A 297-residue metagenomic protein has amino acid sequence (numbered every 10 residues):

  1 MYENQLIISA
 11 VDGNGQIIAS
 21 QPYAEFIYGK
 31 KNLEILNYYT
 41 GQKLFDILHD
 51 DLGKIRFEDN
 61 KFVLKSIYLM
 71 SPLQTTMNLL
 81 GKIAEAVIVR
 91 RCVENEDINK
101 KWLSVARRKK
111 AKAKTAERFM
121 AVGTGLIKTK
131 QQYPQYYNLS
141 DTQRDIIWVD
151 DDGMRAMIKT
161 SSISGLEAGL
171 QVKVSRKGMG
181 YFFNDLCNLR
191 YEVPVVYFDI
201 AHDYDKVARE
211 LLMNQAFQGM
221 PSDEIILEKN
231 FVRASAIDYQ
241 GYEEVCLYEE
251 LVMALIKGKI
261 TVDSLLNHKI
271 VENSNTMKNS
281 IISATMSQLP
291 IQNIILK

Functional and structural regions predicted by a protein language model:
M1-L64, Q292-K297: Nuclease-adjacent, charged terminal/linker segments that flank catalytic cores
M1-V11, D223-K297: Non-catalytic C-terminal interaction segments of nucleic acid-processing enzymes
K43, I47, V207-E210, L251-A254: Charge-rich, solvent-exposed alpha-helical interaction surfaces
L48-R56, Y68, I83, V174-S175 (+4 more regions): Long, helix-rich, hydrophobic modules that act as membrane-proximal anchors or helical bundle/coiled-coil regulators
K61-V63, M70-D185: Catalytic centers of nucleases
K82, N138-D141, S162-I237: Catalytic cores of nucleic-acid endonucleases
